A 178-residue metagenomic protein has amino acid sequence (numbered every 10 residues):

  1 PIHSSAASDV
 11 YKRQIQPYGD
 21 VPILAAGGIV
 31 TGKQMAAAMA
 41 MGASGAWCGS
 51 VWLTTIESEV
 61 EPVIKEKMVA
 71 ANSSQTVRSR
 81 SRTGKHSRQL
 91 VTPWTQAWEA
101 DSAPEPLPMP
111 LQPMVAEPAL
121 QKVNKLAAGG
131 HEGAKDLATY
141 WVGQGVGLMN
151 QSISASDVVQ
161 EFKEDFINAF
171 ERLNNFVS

Functional and structural regions predicted by a protein language model:
P1-A7, Y11: Single conserved hydrophobic/aromatic residue that forms the stacking wall/gate of nucleotide- or nucleobase-binding
Q16-P17, G32-S178: Alpha/beta catalytic cores of nucleotide-metabolism and tRNA/nucleoside-modifying enzymes
P17-A26: Short beta-strand/loop segments at the ligand-binding rim of alpha/beta enzyme cores
A26-G32: Gly/Ser-rich catalytic serine loop of serine hydrolases
